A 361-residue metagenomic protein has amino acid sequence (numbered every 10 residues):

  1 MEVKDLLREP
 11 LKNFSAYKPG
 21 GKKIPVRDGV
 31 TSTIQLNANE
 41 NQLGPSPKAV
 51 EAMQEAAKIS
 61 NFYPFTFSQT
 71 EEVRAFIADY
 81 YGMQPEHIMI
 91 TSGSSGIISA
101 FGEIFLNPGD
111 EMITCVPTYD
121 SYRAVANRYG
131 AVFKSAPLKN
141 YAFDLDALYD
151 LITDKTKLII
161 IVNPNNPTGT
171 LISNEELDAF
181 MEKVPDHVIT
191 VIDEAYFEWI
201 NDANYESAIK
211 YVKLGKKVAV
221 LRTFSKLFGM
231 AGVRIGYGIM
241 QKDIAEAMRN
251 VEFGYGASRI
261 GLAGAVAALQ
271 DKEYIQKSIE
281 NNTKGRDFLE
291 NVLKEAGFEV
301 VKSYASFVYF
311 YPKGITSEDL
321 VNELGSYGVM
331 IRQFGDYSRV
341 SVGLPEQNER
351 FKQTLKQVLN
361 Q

Functional and structural regions predicted by a protein language model:
E2-L6, P10-G93, A100: N-terminal small-domain helix-loop-helix segment of the aminotransferase-like
G44-S46, K217-K294, F298-V301: PLP-dependent aminotransferase class I/II
I104-I161: PLP-dependent aminotransferase-like
S135-A136, L158-P164, T190-E194, K302-S303 (+1 more regions): Short beta-strands and strand-loop turn motifs
L145-D154, P167-T190, E194-L227: Active-site pre-lysine segment of PLP-dependent enzymes
E175, N322-Q361: PLP-dependent enzyme catalytic core of the Aspartate aminotransferase-like
T283, N291-Y327, V342: Conserved PLP-binding catalytic core of the aspartate aminotransferase-like
